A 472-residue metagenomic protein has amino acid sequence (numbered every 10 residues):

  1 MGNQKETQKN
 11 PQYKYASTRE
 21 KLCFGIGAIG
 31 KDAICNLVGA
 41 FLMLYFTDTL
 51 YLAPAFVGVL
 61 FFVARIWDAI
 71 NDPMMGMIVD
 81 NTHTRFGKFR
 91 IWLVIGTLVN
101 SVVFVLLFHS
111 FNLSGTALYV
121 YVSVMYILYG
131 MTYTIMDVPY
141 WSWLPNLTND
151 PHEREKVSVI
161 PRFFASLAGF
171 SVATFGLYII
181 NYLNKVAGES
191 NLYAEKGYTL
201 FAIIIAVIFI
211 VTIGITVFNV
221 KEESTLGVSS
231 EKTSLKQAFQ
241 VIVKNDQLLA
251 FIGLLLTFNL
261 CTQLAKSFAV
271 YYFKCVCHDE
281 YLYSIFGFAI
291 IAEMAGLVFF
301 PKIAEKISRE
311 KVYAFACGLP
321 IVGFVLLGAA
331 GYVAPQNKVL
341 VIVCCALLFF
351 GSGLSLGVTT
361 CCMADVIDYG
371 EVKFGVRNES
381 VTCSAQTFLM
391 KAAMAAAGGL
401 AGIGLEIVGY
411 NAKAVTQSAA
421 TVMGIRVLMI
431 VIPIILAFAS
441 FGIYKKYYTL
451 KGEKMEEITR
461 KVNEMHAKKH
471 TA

Functional and structural regions predicted by a protein language model:
G2-A472: Membrane-embedded alpha-helical bundles of multi-pass transporters/translocases, especially carrier/permease families
